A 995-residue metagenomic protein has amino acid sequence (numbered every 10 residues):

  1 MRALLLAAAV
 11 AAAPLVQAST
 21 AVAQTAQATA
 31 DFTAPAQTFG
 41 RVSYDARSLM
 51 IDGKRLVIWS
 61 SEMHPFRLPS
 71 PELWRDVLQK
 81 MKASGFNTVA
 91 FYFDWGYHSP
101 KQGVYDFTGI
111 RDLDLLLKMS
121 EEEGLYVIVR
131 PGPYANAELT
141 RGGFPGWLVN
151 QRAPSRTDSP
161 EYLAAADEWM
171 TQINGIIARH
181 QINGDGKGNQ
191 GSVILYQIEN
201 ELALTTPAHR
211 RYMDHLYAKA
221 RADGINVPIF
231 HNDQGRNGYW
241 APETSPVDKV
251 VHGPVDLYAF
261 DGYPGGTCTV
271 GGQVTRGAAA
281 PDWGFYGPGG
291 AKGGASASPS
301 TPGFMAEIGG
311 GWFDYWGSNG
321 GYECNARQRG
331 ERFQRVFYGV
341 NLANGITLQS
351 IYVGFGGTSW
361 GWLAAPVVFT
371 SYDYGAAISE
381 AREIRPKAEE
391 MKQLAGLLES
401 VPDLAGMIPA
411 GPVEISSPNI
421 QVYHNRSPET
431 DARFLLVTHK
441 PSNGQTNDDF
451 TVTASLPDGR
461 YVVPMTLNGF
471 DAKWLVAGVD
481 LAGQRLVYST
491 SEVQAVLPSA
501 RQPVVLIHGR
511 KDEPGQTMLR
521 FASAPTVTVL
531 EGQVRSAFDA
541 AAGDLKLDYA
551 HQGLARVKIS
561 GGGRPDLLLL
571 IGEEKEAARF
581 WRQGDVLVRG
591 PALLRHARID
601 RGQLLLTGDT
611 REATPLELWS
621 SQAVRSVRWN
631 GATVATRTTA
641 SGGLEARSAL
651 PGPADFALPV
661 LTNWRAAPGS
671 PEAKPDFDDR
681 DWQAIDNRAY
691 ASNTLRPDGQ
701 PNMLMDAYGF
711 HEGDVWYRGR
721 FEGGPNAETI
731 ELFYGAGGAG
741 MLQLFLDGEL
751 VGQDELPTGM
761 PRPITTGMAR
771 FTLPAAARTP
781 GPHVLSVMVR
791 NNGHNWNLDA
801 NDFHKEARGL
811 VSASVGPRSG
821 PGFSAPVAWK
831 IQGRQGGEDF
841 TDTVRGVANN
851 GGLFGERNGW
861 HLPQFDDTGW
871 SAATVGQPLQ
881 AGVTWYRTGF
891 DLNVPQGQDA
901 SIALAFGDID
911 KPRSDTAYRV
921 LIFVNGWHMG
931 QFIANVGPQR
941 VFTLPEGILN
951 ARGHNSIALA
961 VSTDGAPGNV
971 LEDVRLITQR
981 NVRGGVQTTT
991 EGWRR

Functional and structural regions predicted by a protein language model:
Q24-T88, K118: N-terminal carbohydrate-binding accessory modules
T29, T33-A34, A388-R952, S956 (+1 more regions): Non-catalytic C-terminal accessory domains or segments of carbohydrate-active enzymes
I58-S70, D94-R111, L148-D167, Q197-R210 (+7 more regions): The substrate-binding groove and active-site-proximal loops of carbohydrate-active enzymes, especially glycoside
L73-T140, Y217-R221: Aromatic-lined substrate-binding rim segments of carbohydrate-active enzymes
G103-R111, E122, P133-P160, A164 (+9 more regions): Aromatic- and acidic-residue-enriched segments that line the glycan-binding/catalytic groove of carbohydrate-active
L125, A218-D223, V227, H252 (+5 more regions): Catalytic-core region of carbohydrate-active enzymes that cleave or remodel glycosidic bonds
Y162-P242: Active-site neighborhood of glycoside hydrolase catalytic domains
W360-P402, P412: Aromatic-rich peripheral "rim/lid" segments of glycoside hydrolase catalytic domains that contact and position glycan
